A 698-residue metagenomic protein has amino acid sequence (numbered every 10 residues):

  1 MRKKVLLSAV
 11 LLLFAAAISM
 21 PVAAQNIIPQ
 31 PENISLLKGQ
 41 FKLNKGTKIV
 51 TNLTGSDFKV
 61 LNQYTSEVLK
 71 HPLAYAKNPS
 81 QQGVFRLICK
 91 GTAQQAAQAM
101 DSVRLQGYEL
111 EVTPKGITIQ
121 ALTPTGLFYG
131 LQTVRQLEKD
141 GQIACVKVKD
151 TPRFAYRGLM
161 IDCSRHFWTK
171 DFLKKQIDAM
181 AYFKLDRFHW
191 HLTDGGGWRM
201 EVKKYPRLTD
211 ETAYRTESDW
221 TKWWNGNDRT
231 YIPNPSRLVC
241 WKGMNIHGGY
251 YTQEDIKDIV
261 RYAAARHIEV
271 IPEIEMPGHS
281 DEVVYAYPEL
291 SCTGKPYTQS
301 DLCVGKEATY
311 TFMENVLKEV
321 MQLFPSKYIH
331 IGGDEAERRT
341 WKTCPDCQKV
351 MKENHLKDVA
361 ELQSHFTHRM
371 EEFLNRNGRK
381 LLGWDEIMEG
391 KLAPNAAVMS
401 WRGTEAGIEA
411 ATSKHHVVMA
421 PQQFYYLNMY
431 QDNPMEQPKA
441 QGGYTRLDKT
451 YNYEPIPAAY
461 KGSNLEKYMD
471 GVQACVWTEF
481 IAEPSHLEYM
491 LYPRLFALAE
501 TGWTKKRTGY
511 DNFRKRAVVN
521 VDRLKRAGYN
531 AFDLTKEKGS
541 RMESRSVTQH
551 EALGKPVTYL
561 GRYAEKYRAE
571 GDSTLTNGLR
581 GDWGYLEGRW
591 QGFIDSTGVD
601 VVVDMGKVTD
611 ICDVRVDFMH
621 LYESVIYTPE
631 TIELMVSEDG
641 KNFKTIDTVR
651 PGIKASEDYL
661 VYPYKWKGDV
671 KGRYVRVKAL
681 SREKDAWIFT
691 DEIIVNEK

Functional and structural regions predicted by a protein language model:
M1-N26: Bacterial Sec-dependent N-terminal signal peptides
A24-Y156, H486, L498-F532, K536: Contiguous, structured surface segment used for ligand recognition
D57-F58, F167-T169, G195-E201, P277-V283 (+8 more regions): Flexible loop/turn segments at secondary-structure boundaries
D101-D301, G305-Y310, V316-Y328, R369 (+2 more regions): Feature activates predominantly on carbohydrate-active enzymes
V283, E289-T293, Y297-P394, W401-T404 (+1 more regions): Active-site neighborhood of glycoside hydrolase catalytic domains
L381-E386, K391-A396, R402-V547: Flexible, acidic glycine-rich loops studded with aromatic residues
S546-D582: Predominantly extracellular/luminal regions of secreted and cell-surface proteins, especially disulfide-bonded
W583-D647, D658-K698: Aromatic, loop-rich ligand-recognition surfaces of beta-strand-rich domains
